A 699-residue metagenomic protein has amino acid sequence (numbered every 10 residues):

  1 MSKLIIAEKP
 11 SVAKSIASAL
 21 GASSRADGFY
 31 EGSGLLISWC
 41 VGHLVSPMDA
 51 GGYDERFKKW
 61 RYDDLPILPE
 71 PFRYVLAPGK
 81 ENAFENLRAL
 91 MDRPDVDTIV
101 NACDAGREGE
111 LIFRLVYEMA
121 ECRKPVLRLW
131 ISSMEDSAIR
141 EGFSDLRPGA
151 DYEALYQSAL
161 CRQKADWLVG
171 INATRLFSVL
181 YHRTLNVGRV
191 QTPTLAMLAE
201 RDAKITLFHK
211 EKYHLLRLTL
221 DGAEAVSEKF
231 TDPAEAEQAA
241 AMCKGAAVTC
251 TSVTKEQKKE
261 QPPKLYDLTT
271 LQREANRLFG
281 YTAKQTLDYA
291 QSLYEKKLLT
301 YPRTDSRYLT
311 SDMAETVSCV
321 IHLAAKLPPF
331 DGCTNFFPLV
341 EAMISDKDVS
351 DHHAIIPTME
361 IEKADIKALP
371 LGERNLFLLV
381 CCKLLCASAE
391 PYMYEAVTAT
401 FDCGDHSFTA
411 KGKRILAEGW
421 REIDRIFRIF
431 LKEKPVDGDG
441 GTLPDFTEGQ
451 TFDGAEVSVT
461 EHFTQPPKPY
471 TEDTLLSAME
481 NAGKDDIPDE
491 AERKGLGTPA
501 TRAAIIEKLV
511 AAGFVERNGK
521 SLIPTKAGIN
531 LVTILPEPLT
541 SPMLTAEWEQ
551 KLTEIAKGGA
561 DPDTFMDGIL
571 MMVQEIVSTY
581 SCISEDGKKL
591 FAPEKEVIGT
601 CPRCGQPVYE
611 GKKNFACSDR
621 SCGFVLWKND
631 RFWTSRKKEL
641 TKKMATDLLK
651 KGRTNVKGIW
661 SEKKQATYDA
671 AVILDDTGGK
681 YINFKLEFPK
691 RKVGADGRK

Functional and structural regions predicted by a protein language model:
M1-Q163, P338, P466: Intrinsically disordered, low-complexity regulatory segments
M1-S2, A102-A105, H182-T184, K255-K264 (+3 more regions): Conserved short loop/turn motifs at secondary-structure junctions
S2-L4, K80, M91, D97 (+5 more regions): Basic, low-complexity terminal or inter-domain segments flanking catalytic cores
A7-E8, W39-V41, C103, V169 (+5 more regions): Flexible glycine-/small-residue-rich
P10-A17, G34-V41, A77-R88, R93 (+18 more regions): Amphipathic alpha-helical transducer elements in NTP-driven molecular machines
F72, P94, D136-L220, K255-K259: C-terminal or mid-to-C-terminal helical accessory/interaction module adjacent to the motor/catalytic core
P233-Y266, Q272: Metal- or metallocofactor-binding catalytic centers and their adjacent structured scaffolds across diverse enzyme
